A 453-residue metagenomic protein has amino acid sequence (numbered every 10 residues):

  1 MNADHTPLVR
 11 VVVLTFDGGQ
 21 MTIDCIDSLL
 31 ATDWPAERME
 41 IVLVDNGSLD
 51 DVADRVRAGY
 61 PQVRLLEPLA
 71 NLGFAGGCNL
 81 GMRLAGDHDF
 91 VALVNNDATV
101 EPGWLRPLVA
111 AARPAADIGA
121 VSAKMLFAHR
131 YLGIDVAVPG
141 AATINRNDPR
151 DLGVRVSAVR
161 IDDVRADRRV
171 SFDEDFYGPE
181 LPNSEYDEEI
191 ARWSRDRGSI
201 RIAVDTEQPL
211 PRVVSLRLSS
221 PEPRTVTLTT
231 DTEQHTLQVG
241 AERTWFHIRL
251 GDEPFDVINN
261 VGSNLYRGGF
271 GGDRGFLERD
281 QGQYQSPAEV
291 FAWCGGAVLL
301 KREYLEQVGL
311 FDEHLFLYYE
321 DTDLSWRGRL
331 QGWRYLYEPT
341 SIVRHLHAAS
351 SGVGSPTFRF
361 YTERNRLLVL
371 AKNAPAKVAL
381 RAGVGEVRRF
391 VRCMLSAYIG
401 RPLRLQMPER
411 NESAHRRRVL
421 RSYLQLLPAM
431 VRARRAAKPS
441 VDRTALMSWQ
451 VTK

Functional and structural regions predicted by a protein language model:
S28-R38: Short, acidic, metal-binding catalytic loop of nucleotide-sugar glycosyltransferases
D45-A53, E101: A conserved acidic beta->alpha catalytic loop
E67-A85, N96: Glycine-rich, basic loop-to-helix element that forms the pyrophosphate-binding segment of sugar-nucleotide handling
H88-T99: Short beta-strand-to-loop acidic/aromatic patch adjacent to the donor-nucleotide binding site
G103-D135, A141-N147, H247-F270: Conserved donor NDP-sugar-binding/catalytic core segment of glycosyltransferases
L126, L330-V431: Active-site-adjacent helix/loop segment of glycosyltransferases that harbors family-specific signature motifs
Y131-P211, R217, E222-T227, E233-T236 (+1 more regions): Glycan-recognition and processing domains
E289-I342: A short, conserved alpha-helix in the catalytic core of glycosyltransferases
